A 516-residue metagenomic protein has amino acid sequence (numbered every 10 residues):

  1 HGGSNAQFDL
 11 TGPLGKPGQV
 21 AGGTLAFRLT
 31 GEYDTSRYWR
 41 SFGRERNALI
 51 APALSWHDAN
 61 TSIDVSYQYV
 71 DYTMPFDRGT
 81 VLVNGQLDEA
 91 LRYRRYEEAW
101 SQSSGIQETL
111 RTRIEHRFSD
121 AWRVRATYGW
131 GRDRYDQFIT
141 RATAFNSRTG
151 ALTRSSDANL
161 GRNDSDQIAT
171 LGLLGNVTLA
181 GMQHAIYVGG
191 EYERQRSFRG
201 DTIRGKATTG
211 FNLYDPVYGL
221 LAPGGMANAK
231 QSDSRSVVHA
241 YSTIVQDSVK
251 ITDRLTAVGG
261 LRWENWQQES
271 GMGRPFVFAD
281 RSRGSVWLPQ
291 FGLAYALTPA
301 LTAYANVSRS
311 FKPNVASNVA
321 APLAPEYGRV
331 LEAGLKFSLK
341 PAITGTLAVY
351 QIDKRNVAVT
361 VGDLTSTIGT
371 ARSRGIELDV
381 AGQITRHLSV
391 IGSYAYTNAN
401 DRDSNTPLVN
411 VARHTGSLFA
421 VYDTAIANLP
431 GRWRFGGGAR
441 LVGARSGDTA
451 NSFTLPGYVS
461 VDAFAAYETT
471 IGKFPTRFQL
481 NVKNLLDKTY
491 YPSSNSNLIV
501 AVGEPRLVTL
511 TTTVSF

Functional and structural regions predicted by a protein language model:
G2-D77, W100-D120: Transmembrane beta-barrel wall of Gram-negative outer-membrane proteins
Q7, G12, E115-G129, D133-I139 (+5 more regions): Membrane-embedded beta-barrel scaffold of Gram-negative outer-membrane proteins
G15-L25, A59-N60, S119-A121, T178-I186 (+6 more regions): Short loop/turn motifs that connect adjacent beta-strands in outer-membrane beta-barrel proteins
A51, S55-H57, D164, Q183-Q195 (+1 more regions): Structural signature of Gram-negative outer-membrane beta-barrels, strongest in the C-terminal barrel of TonB-dependent
V81-R94, F145-R154, G200-S232, A279-R281 (+2 more regions): Surface-exposed loop/turn segments flanking beta-strands in extracellular/periplasmic regions
L110-D133, S156-G271: Face-selective signature of the C-terminal outer-membrane beta-barrel domain
R162, I186, L331, V409-F516: Conserved C-terminal beta-signal and adjacent last beta-strands/turns of outer-membrane beta-barrel proteins
Q351-D353, S366-D448: Gram-negative outer-membrane beta-barrel transporters
